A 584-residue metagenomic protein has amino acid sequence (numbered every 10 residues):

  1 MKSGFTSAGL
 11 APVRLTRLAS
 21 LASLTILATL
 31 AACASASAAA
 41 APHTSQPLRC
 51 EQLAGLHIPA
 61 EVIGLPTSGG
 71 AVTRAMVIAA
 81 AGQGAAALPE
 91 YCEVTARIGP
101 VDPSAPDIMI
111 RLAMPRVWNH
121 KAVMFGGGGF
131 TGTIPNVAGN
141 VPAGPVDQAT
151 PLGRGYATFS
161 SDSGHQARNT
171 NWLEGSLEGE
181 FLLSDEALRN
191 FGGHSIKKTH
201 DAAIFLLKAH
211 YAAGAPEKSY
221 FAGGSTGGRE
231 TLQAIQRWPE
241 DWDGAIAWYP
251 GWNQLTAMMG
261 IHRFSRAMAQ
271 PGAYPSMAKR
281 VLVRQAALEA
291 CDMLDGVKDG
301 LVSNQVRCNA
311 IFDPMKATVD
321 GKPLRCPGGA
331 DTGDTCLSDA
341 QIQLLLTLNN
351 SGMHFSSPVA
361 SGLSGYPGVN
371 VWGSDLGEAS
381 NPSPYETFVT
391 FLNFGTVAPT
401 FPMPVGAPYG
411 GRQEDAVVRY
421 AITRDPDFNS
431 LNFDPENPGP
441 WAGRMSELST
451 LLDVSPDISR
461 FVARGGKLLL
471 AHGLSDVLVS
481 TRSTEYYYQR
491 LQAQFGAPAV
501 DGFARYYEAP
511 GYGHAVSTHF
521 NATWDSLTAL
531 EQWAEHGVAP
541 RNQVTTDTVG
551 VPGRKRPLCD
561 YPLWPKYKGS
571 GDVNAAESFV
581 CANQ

Functional and structural regions predicted by a protein language model:
R17-A32: Bacterial N-terminal signal peptides
A36-K121, I134-G139, G144-V146, R284 (+5 more regions): Catalytic-loop region of hydrolases
N119, G128-P216, M259-G260, A267 (+3 more regions): Cap/lid segment of the alpha/beta-hydrolase catalytic domain
G214-G224: Alpha/beta-hydrolase fold nucleophile elbow
G224-Q233: Glycine-rich nucleophile elbow surrounding the catalytic serine of serine-hydrolase chemistry
Q233-I235, E240-M353: A catalytic-pocket lid/entrance helix-loop region that shapes and gates access to the active site across common
L470-H472: Short beta-strand/loop motif that positions the catalytic acidic residue of the alpha/beta-hydrolase fold
L478-R482: Conserved alpha/beta-hydrolase "acid-adjacent" motif
